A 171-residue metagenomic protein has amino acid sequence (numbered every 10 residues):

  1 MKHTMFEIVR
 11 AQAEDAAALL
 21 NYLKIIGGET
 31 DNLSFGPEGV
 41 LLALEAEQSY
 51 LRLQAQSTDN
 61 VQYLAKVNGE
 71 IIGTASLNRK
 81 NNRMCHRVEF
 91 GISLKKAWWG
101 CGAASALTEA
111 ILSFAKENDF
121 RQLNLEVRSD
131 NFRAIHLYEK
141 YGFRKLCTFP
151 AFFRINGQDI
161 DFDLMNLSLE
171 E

Functional and structural regions predicted by a protein language model:
K2, D159-E171: Terminal substrate-recognition subdomain of acyl/acetyltransferases
R10-A13, K24-G27, P37-A97, T108-E109 (+2 more regions): Acetyl-CoA-dependent GNAT
L19: Hydrophobic pocket/interface hotspot
G69, G102, N131: Conserved G/P- and acidic residue-centered "switch" motifs that form tight phosphate/ATP-binding loops in soluble
G100-S113, E117, H136-K140: Conserved acetyl-CoA-binding loop-helix of GNAT-fold acetyltransferases
T108, N131-A134, A151-N156: Short glycine/proline-centered loop/turn elements that form peptide/ligand docking sites
A115-E126: Conserved GNAT acetyl-CoA-binding A-motif
N124-V127, E139, R144-I160: Conserved catalytic-core motifs of GNAT/GCN5-like acyltransferases
